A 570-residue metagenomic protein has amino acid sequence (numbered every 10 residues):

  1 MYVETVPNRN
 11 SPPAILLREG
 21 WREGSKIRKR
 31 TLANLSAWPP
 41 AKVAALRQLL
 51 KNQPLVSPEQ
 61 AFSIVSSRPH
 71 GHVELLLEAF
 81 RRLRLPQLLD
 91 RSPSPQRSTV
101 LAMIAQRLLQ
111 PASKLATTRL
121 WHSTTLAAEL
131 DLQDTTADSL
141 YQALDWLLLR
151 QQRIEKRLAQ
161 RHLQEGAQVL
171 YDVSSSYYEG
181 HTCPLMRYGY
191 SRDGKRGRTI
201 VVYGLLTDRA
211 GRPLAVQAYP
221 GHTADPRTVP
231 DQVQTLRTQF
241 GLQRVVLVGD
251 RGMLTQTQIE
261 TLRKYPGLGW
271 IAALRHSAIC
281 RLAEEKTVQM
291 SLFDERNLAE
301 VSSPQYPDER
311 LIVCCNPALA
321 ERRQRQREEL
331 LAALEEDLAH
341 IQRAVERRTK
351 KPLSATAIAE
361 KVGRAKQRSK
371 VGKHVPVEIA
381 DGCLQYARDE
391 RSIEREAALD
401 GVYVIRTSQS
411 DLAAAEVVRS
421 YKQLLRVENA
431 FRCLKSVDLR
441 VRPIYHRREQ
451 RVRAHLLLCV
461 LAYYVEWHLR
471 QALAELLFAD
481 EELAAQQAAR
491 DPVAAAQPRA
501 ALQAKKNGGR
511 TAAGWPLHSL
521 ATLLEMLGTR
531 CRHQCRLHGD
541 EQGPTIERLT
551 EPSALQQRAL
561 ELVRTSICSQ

Functional and structural regions predicted by a protein language model:
M1-E59: Extended interaction-bearing regions that mediate binding to partners or small molecules
Y2-E19, G24-R28, R82-Q570: Anion-binding and metal-coordination hotspots
P40, K51-L55, R81, D145 (+1 more regions): Generic short alpha-helical segment signal, independent of protein family or function, capturing local helix propensity
Q48-P95: Accessory, often N-terminal, substrate/partner-engagement and coupling regions that sit outside the core NTP/cofactor
